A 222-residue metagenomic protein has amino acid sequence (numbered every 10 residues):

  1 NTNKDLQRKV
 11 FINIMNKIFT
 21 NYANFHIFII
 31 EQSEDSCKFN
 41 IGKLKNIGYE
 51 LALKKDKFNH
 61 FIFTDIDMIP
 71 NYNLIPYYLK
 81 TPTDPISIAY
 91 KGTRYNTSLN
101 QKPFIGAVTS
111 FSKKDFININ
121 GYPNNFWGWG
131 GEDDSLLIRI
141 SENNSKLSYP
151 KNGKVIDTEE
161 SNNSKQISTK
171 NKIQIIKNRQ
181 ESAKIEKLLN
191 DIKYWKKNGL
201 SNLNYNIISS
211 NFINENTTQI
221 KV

Functional and structural regions predicted by a protein language model:
D5, K9-I12, T20-F58, T93-Y95: Active-site-proximal specificity loops/subdomain of glycosyltransferases
K9-N13, I41-K43, L74-Y77, G131-D134: Short coil/turn segments at secondary-structure boundaries
I12, N16, N46-L53, I117 (+2 more regions): Amphipathic alpha-helical interaction motifs in eukaryotic regulatory proteins
K55-N71: Short beta-strand-to-loop acidic/aromatic patch adjacent to the donor-nucleotide binding site
N71-T97: Conserved donor-nucleotide/metal-binding helix-loop-beta segment in metal-dependent transferases, i.e., the alpha-helix
G92-F111, N118: A recurrent flexible, glycine/aromatic-enriched loop bordering the glycosyltransferase active site that acts as
F104-S112, P123-F126, G130-G131: A conserved catalytic-core signature of glycosyltransferases
N125-G128, D134-V222: C-terminal catalytic/acceptor-binding lobe
